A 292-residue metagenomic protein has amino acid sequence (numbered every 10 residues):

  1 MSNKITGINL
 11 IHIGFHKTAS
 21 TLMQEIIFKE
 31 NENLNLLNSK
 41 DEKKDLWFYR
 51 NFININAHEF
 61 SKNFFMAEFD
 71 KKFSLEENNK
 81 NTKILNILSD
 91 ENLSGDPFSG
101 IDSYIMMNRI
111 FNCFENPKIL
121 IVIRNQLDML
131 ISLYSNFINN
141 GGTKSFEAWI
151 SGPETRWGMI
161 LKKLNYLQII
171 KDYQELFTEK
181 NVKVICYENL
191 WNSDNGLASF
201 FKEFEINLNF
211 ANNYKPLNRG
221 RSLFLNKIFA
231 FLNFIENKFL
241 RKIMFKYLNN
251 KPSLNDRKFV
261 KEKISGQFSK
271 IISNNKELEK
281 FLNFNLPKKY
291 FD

Functional and structural regions predicted by a protein language model:
S2-D292: Anion-recognition interface
